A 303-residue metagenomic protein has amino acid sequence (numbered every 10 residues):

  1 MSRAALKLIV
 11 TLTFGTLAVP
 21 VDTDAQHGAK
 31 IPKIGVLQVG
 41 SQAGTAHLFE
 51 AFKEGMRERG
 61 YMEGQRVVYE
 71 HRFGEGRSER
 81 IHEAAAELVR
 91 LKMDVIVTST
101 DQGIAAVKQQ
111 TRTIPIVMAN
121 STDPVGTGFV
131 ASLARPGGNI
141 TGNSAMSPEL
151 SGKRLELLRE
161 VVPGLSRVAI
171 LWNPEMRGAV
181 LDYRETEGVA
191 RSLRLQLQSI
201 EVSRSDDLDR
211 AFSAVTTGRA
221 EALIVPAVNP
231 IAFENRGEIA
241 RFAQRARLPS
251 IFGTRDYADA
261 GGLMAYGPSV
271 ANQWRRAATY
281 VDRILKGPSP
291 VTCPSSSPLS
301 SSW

Functional and structural regions predicted by a protein language model:
M1-W303: Short hydrophobic alpha-helices and adjacent helix-cap/hinge residues
